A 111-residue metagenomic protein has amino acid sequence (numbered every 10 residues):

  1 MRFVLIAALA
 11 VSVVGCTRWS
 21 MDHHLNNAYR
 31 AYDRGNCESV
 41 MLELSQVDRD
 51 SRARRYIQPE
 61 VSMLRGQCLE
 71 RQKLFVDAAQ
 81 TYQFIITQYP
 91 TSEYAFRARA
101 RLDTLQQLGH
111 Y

Functional and structural regions predicted by a protein language model:
M1-C16: Sec-dependent bacterial lipoprotein signal peptides
V13-R34, Q46, S51: Bacterial Sec signal peptide processing site at the extreme N-terminus
D48-I57, I86-R99: Short solvent-exposed coil/turn linkers within tandem alpha-helical repeat scaffolds
